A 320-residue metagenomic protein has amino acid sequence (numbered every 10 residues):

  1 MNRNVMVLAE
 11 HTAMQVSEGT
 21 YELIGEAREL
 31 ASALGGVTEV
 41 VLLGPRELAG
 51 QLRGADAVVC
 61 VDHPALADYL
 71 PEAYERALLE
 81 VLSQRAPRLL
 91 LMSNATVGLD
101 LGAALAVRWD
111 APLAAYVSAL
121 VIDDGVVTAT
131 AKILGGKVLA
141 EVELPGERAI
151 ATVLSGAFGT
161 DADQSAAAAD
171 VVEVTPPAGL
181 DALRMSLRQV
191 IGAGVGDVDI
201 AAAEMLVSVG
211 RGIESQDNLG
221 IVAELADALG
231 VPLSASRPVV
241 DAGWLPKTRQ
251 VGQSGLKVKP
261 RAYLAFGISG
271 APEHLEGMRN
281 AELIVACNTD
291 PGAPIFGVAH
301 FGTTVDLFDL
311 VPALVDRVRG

Functional and structural regions predicted by a protein language model:
M1-G320: N-terminal glycine-rich FAD/FM-binding segment characteristic of electron-transfer flavoproteins
